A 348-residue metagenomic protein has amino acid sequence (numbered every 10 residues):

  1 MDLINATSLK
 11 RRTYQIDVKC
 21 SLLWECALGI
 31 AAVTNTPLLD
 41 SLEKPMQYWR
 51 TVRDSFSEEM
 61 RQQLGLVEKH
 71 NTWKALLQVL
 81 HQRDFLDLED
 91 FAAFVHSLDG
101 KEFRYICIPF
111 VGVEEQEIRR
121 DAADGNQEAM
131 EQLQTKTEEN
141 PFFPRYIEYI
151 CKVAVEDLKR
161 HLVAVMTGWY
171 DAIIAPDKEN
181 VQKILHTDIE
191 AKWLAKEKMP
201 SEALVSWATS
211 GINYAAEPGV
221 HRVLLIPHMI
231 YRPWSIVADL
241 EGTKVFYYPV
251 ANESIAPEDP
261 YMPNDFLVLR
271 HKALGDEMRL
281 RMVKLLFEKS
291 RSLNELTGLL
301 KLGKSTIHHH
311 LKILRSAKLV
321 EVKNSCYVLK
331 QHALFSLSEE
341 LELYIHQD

Functional and structural regions predicted by a protein language model:
M1-E217: N-terminal, charged low-complexity regulatory/assembly segments
E59, E277-M278, H332: Cytosolic histidine kinase catalytic core of two-component systems
V67, E321-K330, L334: Generic structural signal for short, solvent-exposed loop/turn connectors between secondary structure elements
A216-V220, L224-V322, C326-Y327, Q347-D348: Extended mid-to-C-terminal alpha-helical interaction segments
Q331-D348: Conserved segment of winged-helix/HTH DNA-binding domains
